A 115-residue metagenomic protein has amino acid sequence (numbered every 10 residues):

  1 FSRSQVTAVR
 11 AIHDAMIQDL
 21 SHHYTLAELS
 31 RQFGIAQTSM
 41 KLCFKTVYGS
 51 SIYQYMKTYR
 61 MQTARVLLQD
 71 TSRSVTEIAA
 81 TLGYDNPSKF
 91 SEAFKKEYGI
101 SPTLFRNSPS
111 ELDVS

Functional and structural regions predicted by a protein language model:
F1-V9, M16, F33: Accessory, usually C-terminal, subdomains that scaffold auxiliary metal cofactors
R10-Q18, H23-E28, T46-D85, N107-S115: Terminal helix-turn-helix DNA-binding modules in bacterial transcription factors
E28-Q37: Helix-turn-helix
T38, S88, T103: Key DNA-contact positions within bacterial/archaeal DNA-binding proteins
M40, F44, K89-F90, F94: Short hydrophobic/aromatic patch on the recognition helix
